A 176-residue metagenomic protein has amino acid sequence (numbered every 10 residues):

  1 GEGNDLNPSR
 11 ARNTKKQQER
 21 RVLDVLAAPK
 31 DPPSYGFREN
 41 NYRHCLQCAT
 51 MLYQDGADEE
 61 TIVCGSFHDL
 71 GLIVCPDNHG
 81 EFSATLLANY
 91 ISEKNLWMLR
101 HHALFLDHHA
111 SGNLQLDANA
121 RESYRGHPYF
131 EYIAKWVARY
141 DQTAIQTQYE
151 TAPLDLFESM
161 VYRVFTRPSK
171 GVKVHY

Functional and structural regions predicted by a protein language model:
G1-S66, L70-Y176: Metal-dependent phosphohydrolase cores
